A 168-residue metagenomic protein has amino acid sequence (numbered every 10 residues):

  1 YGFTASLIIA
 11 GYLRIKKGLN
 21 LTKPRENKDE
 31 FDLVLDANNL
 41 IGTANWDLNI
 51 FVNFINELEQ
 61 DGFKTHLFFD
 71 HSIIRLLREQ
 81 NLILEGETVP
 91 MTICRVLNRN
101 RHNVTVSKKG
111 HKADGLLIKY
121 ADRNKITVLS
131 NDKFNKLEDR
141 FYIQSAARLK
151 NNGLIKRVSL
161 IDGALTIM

Functional and structural regions predicted by a protein language model:
Y1-A5: Hydrophobic alpha-helical transmembrane segments
L7-V89: Domain-level signal for Mg2+-assisted phosphodiester chemistry and nucleotide/NA-binding surfaces in nucleic-acid
L40, N56, K64-M168: Nuclease catalytic cores that cleave nucleic-acid phosphodiester bonds, predominantly acidic two-metal-ion
